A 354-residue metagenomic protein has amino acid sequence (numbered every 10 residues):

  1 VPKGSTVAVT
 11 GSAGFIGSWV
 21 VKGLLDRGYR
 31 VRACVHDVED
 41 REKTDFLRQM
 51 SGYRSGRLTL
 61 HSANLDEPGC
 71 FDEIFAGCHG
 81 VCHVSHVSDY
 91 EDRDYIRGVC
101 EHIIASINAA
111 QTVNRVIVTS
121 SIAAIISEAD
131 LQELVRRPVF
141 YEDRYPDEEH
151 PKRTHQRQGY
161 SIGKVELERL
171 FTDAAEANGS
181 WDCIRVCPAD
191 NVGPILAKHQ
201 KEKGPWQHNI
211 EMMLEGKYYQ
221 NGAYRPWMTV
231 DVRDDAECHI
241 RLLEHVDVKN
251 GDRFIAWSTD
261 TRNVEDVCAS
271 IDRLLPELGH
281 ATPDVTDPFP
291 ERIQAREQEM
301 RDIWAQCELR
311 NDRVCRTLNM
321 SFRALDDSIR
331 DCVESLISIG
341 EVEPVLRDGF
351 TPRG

Functional and structural regions predicted by a protein language model:
S5-Y29: N-terminal Rossmann NAD(P)H-binding glycine-rich loop of SDR-like oxidoreductase domains
D37-G98: NAD(P)H-binding glycine-rich loop region in Rossmannoid oxidoreductase-like domains and their noncatalytic homologs
V87, D92-Q158, I184: Conserved Rossmann-fold NAD(P)-dependent oxidoreductase catalytic core, especially the SDR/UDP-sugar
E149-C183: Active-site Tyr-X1-5-Lys
A177-W181, G193-H208, L242-F254: Glycine/proline-rich active-site loop of Rossmann-fold NAD(P)-dependent oxidoreductases
I210-F254: Alpha-helical substrate-binding/gating segment
V232, I293-N319: Conserved C-terminal active-site "lid" loop/helix of NAD(P)H-dependent oxidoreductases that clamps the redox cofactor
C238-Q298, L325, D331-L336, G340-G354: Mid/C-terminal beta-alpha module of Rossmann-like enzyme folds, strongest in SDR-family dehydrogenases/epimerases
